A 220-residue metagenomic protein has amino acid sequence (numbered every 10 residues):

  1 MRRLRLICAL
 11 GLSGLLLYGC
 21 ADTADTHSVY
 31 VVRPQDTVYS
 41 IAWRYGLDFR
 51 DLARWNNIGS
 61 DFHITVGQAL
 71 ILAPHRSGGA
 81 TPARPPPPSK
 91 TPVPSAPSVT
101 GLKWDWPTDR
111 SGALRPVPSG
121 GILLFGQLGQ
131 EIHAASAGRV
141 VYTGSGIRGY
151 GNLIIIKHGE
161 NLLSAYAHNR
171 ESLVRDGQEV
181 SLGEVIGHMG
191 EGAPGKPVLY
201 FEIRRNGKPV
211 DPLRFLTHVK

Functional and structural regions predicted by a protein language model:
M1-C8: Bacterial N-terminal signal peptides that target proteins for export
L16-G19: C-terminal motif of bacterial Sec signal peptides marking the signal peptidase cleavage site
A21-P34, S40-T81, S181: Extracellular LysM carbohydrate-binding repeats and other cell-envelope/extracellular binding modules
D22, S145, E191-P194: Short, conserved catalytic or interaction motifs in soluble domains
T65-G151, L182, V210-L213: Surface-exposed, glycine-biased beta-strand/turn segments
A113, R139-V141, R170, G187-G190: Conserved positions in beta-strands of structured domains
A137-L173: Zn2+-dependent peptidoglycan hydrolase active-site motif and core
Q178-K220: Conserved, short, structured surface segments that act as functional micro-motifs
